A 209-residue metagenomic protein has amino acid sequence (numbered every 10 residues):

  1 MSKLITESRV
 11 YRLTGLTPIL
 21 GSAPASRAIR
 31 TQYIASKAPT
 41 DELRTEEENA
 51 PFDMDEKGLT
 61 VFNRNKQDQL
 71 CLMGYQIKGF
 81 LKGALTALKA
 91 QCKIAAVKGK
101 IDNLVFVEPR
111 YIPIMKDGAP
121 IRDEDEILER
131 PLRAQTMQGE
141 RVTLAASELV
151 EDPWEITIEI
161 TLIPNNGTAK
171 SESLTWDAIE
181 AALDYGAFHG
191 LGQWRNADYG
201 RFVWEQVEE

Functional and structural regions predicted by a protein language model:
M1-E209: RNA-interacting cores
